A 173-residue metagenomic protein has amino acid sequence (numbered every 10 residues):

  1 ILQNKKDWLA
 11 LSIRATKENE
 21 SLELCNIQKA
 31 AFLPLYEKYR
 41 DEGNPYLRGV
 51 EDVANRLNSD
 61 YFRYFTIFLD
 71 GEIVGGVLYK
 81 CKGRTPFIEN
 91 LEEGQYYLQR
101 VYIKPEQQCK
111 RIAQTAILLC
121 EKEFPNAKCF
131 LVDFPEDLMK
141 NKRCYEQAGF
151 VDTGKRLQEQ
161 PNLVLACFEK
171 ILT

Functional and structural regions predicted by a protein language model:
I1-K5, N162-T173: Terminal substrate-recognition subdomain of acyl/acetyltransferases
S12-N26: A short beta-loop-alpha structural element at the N-terminal edge of CoA-dependent acyl/N-acetyltransferase catalytic
K29-A54: Conserved GNAT-fold acetyl-CoA-binding loop/helix
T66, E72-G83, F87, Y97 (+1 more regions): Conserved beta-strand in the GNAT
I88-P105, V132-F134: Conserved acetyl-CoA binding element of GNAT-fold acetyltransferases
R100-I103, C109-K122, R143-Q147: Conserved acetyl-CoA-binding loop-helix of GNAT-fold acetyltransferases
Q114-T115, D137-G154, Q160: Conserved active-site alpha-helix within GNAT-family acetyltransferase domains
E123-E136: Conserved GNAT acetyl-CoA-binding A-motif
